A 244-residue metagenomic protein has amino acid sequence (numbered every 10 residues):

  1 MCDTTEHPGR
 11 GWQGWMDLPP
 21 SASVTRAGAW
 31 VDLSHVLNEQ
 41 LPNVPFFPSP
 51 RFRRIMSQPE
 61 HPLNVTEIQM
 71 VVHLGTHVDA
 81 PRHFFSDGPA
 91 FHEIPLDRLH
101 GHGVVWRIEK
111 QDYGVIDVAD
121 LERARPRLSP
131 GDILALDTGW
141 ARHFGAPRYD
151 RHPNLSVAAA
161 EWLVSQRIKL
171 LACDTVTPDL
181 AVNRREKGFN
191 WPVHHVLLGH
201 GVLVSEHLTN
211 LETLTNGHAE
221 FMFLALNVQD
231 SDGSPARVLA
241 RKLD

Functional and structural regions predicted by a protein language model:
M1-D244: Active-/binding-site microenvironments in catalytic and ligand-binding cores
